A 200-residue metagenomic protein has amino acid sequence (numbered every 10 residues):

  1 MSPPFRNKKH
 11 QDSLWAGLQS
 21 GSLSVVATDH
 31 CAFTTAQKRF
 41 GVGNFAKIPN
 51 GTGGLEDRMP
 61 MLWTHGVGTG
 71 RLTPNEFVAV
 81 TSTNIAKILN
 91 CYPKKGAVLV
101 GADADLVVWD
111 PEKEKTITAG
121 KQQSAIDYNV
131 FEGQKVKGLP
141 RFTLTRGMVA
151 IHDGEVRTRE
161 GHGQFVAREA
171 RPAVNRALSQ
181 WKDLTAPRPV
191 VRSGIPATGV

Functional and structural regions predicted by a protein language model:
M1-A27: A conserved active-site cap/scaffold subdomain adjacent to cofactor or substrate pockets
M1-K9, I48-G54, N129-K135: A short acidic, glycine-rich active-site loop that binds or catalyzes chemistry on phosphate/adenosine moieties
L14-A16, G96-A97, G133: Short, flexible, glycine/charge-rich loop motifs used to bind or transfer phosphoryl groups or to couple energy/partner
Q19-S20, S24-V26, A32-K113: His/Asp/Glu-enriched, well-ordered alpha-helical/loop segment that forms or immediately abuts the divalent-metal
F40-N44, N50, V100-V166: C-terminal cap of metal-dependent C-N hydrolases
G138-V200: Generic C-terminus detector
